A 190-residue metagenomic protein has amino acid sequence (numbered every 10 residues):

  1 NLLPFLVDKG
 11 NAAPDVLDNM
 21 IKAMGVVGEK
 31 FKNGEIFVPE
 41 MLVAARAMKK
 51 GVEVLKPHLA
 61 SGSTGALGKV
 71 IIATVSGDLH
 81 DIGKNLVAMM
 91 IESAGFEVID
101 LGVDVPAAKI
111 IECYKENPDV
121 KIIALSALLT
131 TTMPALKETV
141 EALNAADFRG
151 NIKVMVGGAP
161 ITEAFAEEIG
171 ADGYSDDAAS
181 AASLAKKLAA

Functional and structural regions predicted by a protein language model:
N1-G62: Long amphipathic alpha-helical segments
I21, S76-D78, D104, P160: Short glycine-enriched loops at secondary-structure junctions
M41, V87-A94, I99-A171, S183-L184: Cofactor-cradling patches in redox/metallo enzymes
G62-G65, A146-F148: Solvent-exposed alpha-helices and their adjacent loops that cap or buttress functional pockets in soluble metabolic
A66-L101: Glycine-rich active-site/cofactor-binding loop and its immediate structural neighborhood
D172-D177: Short acidic-hydrophobic, aromatic-tinged amphipathic segments that line or gate anion-handling sites
A178-A182: Short, acidic/turn-prone active-site loops that include or flank metal/cofactor- and phosphate-binding residues
L184-A190: A charged, well-structured terminal subsegment
